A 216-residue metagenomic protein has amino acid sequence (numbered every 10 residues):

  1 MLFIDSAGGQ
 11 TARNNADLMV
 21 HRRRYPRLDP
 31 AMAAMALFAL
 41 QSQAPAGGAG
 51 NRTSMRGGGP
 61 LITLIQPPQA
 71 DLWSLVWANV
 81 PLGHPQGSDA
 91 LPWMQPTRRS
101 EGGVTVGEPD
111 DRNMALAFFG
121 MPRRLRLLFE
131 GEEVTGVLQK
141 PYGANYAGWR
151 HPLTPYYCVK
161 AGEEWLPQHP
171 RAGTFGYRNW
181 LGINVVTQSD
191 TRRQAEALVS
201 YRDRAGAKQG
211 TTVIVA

Functional and structural regions predicted by a protein language model:
M1-A12, A39-A216: Extended alpha-helical scaffolding segments
H21-R24: Flanking scaffold residues of small Cys/His-coordinated metal-binding clusters
D29-M32: Short Cys/His-rich metal-coordination motifs, predominantly Zn2+-binding knuckles/fingers
A34-L37: Short functional micro-motifs and their immediate structural scaffolds
